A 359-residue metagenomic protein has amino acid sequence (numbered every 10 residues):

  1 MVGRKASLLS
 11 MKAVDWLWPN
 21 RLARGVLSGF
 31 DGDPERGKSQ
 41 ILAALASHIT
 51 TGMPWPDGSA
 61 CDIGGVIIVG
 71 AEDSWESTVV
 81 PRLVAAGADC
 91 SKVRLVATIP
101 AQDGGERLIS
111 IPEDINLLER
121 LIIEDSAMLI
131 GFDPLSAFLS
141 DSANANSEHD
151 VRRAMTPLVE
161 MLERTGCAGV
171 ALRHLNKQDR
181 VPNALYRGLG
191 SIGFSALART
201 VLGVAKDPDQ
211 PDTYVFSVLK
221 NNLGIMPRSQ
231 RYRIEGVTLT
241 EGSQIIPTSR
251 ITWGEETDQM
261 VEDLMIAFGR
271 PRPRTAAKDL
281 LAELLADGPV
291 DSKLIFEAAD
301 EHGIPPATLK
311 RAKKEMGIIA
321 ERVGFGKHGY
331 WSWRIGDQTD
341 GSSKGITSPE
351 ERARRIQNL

Functional and structural regions predicted by a protein language model:
A6, A13, L17-P19, A23 (+10 more regions): Conserved inter-motif catalytic segment of the P-loop NTP-binding fold
G29-F30, E35, S39-Q40, L129 (+3 more regions): Phosphate-binding/switch region of NTP-binding enzymes
I41, L45: Hydrophobic positions on the alpha1 helix immediately C-terminal to the Walker A/P-loop
H48-I63: Post-Walker A helix-loop "phosphate-sensing" segment adjacent to the P-loop in P-loop NTPases
I123-E124, R164-T165, D207-L359: C-terminal regions of RecA-like/P-loop NTPase motor modules
